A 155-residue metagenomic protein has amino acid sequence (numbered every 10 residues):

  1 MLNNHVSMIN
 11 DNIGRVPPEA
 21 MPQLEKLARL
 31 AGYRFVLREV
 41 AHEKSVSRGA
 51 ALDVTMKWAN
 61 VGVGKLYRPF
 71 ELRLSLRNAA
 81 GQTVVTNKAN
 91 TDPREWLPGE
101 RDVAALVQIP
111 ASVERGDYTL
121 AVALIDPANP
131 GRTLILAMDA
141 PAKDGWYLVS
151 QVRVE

Functional and structural regions predicted by a protein language model:
M1-A41: Substrate-binding cleft of secreted/luminal carbohydrate-active enzymes
E25-E155: Extracellular/luminal regions of secreted and cell-surface proteins that mediate adhesion/ECM remodeling
